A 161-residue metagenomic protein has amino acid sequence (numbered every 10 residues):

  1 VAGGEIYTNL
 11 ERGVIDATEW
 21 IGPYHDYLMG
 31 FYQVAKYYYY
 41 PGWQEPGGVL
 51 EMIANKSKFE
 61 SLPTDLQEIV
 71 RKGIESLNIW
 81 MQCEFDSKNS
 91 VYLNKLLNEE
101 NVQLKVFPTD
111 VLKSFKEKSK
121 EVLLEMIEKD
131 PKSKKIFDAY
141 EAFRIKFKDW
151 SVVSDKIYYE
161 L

Functional and structural regions predicted by a protein language model:
V1-L161: N-terminal secretory/targeting leader peptides
